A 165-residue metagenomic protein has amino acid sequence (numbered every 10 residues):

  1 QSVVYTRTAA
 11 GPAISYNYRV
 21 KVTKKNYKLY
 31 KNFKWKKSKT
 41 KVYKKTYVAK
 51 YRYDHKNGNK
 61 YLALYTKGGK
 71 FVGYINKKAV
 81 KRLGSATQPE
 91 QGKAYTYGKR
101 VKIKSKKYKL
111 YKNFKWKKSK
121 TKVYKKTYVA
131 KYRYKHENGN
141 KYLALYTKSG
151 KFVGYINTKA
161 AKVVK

Functional and structural regions predicted by a protein language model:
S2-Y65, K70, L83-V153, A160-K165: Beta-loop motif signature
N76, N157: Zinc-coordinating Cys/His ligand positions in small cysteine/histidine-rich zinc-finger domains
